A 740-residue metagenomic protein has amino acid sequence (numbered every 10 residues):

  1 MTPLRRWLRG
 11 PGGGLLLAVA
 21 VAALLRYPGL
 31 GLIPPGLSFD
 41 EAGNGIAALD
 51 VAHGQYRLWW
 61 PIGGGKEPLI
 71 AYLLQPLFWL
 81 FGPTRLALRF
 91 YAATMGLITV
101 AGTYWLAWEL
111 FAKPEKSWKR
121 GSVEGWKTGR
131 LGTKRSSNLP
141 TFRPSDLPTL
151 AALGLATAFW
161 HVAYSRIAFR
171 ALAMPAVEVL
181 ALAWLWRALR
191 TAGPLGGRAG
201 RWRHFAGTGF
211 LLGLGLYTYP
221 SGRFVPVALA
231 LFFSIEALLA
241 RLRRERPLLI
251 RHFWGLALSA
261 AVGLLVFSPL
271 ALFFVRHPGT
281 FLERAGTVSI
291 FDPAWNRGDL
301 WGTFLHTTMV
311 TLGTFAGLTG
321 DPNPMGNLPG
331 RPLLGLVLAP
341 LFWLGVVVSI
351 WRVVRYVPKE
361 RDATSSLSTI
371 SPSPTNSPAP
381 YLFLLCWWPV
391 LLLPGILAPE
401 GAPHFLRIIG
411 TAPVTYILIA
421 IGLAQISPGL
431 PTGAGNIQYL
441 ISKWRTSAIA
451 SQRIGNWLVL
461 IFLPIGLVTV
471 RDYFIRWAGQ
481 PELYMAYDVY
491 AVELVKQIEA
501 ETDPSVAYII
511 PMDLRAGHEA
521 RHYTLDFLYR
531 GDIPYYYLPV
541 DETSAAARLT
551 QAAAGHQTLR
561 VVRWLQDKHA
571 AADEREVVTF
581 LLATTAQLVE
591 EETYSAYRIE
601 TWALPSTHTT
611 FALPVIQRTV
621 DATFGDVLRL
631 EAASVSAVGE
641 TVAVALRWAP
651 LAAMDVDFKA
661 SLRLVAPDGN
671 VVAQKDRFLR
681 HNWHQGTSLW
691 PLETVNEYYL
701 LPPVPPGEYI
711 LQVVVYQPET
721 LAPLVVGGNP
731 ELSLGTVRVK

Functional and structural regions predicted by a protein language model:
G13-V19, T103-W126, G132-K134, P140-T157 (+5 more regions): Transmembrane-helix signature of polytopic, membrane-embedded enzymes that assemble or transfer cell-envelope glycans
N44-G54, L80, L214-T218, R223-I350 (+3 more regions): Transmembrane-lumen/periplasm boundary regions of multi-pass, lipid-linked membrane glycan transferases
L49, G102, A173-G193, T208-L212 (+1 more regions): Specific aromatic-rich, kink-prone transmembrane helix
F90-E115, L180, L344-S349, L418-I421: Transmembrane-helix motifs of polytopic, lipid-linked glycan transferases
A93, Y164-S165, A171, F224 (+3 more regions): Hydrophobic/aromatic-rich transmembrane helices and adjacent perimembrane loops
E115, E124, R143, E178-F205 (+4 more regions): Membrane-interface transmembrane helices that cradle and orient dolichyl/undecaprenyl
A151-A152, R203-P220: Membrane-interface alpha helices of multi-pass inner-membrane proteins
I167, S221-F224, W457-E600, M654 (+4 more regions): Catalytic lumenal/periplasmic loop and adjoining terminal transmembrane helix of membrane glycan-assembly enzymes
